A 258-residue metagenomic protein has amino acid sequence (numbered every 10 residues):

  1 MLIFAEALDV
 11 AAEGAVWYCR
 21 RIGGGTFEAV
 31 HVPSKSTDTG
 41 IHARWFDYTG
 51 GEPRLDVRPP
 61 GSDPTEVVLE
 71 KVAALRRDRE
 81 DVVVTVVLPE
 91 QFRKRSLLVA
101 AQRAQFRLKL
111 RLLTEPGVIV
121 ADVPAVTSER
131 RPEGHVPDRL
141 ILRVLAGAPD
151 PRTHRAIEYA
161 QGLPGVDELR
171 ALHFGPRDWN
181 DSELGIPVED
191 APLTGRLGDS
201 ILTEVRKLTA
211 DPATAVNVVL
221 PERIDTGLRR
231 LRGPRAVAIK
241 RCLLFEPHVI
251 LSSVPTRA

Functional and structural regions predicted by a protein language model:
M1-S253: Structured cytosolic domains appended to multi-pass membrane proteins
